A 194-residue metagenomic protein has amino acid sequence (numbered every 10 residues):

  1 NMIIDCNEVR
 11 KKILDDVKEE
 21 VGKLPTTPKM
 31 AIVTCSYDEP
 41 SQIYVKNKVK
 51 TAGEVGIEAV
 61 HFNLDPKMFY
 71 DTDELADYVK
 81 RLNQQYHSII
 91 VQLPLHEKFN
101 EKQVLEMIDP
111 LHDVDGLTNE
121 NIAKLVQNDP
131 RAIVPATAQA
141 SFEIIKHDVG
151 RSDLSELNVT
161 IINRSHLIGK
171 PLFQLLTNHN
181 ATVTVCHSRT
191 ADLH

Functional and structural regions predicted by a protein language model:
N1-T26: Positively charged, low-complexity intrinsically disordered leader regions
T27-Y37: Short beta-strand segments enriched in small/hydrophobic residues
C35-Y37, L64-P66, P94-H96, I122 (+1 more regions): Short, ordered loop/turn segments at secondary-structure junctions
Y37-V49, A132-H194: Glycine-rich phosphate/diphosphate-binding loop of Rossmann-like nucleotide-binding domains
A52-K67, V183-C186: Short beta-strand elements in bilobed, periplasmic/extracellular small-molecule ligand-binding domains
E54, R81, I108-L111: Non-catalytic terminal and connector segments of soluble metabolic enzymes
D73-Q85: Short, well-structured alpha-helical segments in soluble
I90-L154, L172: Anion-binding alpha/beta catalytic cores of soluble intermediary-metabolism enzymes, centered on
